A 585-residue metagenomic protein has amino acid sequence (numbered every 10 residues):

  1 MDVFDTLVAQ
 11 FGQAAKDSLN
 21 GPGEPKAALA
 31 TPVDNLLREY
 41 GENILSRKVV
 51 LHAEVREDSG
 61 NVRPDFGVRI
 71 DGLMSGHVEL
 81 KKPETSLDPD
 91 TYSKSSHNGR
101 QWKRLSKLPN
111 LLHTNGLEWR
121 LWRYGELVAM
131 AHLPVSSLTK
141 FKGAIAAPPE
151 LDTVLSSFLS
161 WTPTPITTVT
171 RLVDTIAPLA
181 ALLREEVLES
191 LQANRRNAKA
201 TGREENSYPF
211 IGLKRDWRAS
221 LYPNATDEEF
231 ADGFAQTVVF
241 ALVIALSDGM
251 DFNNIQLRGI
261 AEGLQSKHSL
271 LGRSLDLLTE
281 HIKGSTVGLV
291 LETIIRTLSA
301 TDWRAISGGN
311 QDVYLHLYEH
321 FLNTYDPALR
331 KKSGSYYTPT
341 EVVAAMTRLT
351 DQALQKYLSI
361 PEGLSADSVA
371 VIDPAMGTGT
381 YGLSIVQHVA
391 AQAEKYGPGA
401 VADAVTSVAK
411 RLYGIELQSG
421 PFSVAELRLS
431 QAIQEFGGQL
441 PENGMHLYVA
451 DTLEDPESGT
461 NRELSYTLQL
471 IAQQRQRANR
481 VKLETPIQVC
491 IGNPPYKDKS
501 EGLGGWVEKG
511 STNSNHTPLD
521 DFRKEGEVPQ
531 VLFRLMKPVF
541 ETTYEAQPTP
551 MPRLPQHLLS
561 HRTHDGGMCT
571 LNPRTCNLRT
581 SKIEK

Functional and structural regions predicted by a protein language model:
M1-N110, E118, W122-P134, F141-A144: A short, conserved, highly charged catalytic patch centered on acidic carboxylates
D2-A14, P148-Q387, R411, I415-P421 (+3 more regions): Preference for the N-terminal adenyl/adenosyl cofactor-binding alpha/beta module
G23, A27-N35, T237, A344 (+2 more regions): Short, well-ordered alpha-helical segments
H52-E54, G309, F321-K585: SAM-dependent methyltransferase catalytic region
L73-S75, S106-N110, G116-L117, V408-R411 (+2 more regions): Short glycine-/polar-rich loops that comprise or flank the Walker A/P-loop and associated switch/sensor motifs
E79-L80, L111-N115, G414, R553: Acidic beta-strand-to-loop metal/phosphate-binding motif
S93-S95, R215-T226, L468-R475, N479: Short linear interaction motifs
V135-K142, S581-K585: Flexible, glycine-/basic-rich loop-and-beta segments that form/coincide with the SAM-dependent methyltransferase
